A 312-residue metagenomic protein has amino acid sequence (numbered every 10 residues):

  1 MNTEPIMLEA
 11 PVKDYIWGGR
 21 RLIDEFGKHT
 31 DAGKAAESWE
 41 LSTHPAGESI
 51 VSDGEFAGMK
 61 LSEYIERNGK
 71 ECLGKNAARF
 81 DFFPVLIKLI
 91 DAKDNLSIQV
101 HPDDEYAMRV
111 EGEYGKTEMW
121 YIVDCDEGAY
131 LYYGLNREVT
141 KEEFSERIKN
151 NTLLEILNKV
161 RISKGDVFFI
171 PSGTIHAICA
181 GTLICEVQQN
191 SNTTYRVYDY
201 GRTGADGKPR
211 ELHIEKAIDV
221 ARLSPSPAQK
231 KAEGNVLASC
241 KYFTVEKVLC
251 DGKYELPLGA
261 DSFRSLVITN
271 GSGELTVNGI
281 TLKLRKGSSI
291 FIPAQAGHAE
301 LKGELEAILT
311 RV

Functional and structural regions predicted by a protein language model:
M1-V139, T194, D199-S226, V245: Transition-metal
F82, I90-N95, D104, Y114 (+4 more regions): Ligand-binding loop in jelly-roll beta-barrel domains
I87-K88, L96, E118-Y121, K159-V160 (+5 more regions): His/acidic/aromatic-lined binding-pocket segments of jelly-roll/cupin-type domains and related regulatory beta-sandwich
D103, P171-G173, G181, D251-K253 (+5 more regions): Tight coil/turn sites that cap or link beta-strands
E146-L153, N270-E274: Short, structured beta-strand/loop micro-motifs enriched in basic residues and often containing a Trp
I148-I156, V167-F169, I175-P225: An exposed, glycine/acidic-rich loop-and-rim segment of catalytic or binding clefts
L157-F169, N278-A296: Short acidic-glycine-tyrosine-enriched beta hairpin
K231-S288: Acidic/His-leaning functional-site neighborhoods
